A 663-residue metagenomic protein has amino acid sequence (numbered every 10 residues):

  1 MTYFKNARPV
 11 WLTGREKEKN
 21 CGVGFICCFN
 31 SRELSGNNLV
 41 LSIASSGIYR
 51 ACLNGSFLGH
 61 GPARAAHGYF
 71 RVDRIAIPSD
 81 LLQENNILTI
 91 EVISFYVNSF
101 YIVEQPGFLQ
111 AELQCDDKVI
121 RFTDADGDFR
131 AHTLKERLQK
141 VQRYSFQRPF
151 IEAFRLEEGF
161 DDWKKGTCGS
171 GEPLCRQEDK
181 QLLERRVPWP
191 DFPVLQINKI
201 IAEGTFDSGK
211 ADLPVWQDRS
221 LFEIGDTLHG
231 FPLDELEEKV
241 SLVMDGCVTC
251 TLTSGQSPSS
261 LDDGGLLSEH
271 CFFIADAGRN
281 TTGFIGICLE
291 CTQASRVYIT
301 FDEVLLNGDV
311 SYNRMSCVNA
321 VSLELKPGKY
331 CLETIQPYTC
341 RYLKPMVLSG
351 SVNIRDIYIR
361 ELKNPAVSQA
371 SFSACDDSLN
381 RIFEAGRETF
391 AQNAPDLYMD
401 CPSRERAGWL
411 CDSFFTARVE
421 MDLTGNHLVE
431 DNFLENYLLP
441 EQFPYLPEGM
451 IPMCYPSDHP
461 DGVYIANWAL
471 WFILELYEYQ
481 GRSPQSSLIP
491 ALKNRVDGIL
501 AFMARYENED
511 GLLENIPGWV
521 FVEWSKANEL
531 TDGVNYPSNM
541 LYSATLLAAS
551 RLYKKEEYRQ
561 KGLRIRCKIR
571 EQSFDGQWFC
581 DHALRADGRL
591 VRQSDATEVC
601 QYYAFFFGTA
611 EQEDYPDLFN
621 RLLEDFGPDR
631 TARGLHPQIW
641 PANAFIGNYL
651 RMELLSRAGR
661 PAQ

Functional and structural regions predicted by a protein language model:
M1-S403, D412, L428-D431, P444-P447 (+5 more regions): Extracellular/oxidizing-compartment recognition motifs
G408-Q663: Active-site core of glycosidic bond-cleaving carbohydrate-active enzymes
